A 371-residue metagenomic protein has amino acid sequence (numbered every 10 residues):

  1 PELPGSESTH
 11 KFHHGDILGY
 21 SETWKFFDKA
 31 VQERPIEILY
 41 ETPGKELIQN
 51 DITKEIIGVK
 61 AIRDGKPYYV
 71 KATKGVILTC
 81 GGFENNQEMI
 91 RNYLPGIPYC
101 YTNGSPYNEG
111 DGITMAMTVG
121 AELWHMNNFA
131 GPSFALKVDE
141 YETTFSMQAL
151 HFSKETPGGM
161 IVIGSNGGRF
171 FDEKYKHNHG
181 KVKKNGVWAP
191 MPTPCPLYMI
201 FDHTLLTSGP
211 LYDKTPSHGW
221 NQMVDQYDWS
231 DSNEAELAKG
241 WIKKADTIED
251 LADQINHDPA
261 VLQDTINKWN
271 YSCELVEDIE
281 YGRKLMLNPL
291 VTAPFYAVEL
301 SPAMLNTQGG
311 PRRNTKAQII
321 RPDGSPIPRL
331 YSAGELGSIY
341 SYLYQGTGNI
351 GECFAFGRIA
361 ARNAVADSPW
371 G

Functional and structural regions predicted by a protein language model:
P1-E7, K243-D258, L262: Rossmann-like flavin
P1-Y68, Q87-E88, L136-K137, C273-T292: Conserved redox-cofactor binding core of oxidoreductases
T9-D16, L39, N103-S105, Q148-K154 (+4 more regions): Short Gly/Pro-enriched turn/cap motifs at secondary-structure boundaries
E46, V261-Y344: A glycine-rich dinucleotide-binding beta-alpha-beta segment and adjacent secondary-structure elements that constitute
N50, I163-G164, R313, I320 (+1 more regions): Hydrophobic alpha-helical segments, especially N-terminal targeting/anchoring helices
R63-E140, I350, F356-I359, N363: Glycine-rich loop(s) and the adjacent beta-strand/alpha-helix scaffold that form part
I113, E122-Q254: An anion/pyrophosphate-binding glycine-rich loop and adjacent beta-alpha core in soluble alpha-beta enzymes
P132-L136, Y175, H179-K183, A303-Q308 (+1 more regions): Glycine-rich phosphate/pyrophosphate-binding beta-alpha loops
